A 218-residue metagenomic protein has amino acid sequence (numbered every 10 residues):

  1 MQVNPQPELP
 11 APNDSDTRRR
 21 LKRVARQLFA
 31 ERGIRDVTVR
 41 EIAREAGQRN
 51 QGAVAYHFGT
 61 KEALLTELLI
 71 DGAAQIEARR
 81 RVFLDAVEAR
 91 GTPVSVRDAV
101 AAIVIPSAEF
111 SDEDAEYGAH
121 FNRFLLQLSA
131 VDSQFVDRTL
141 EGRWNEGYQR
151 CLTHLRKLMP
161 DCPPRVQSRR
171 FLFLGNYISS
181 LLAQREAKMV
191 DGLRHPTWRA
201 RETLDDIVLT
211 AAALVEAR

Functional and structural regions predicted by a protein language model:
M1-Q2, G142-R218: C-terminal peripheral helix-coil segments that are non-catalytic and often amphipathic
Q2-G33, E41, E45, A63: Basic, helix-initiating cap at the start of DNA-binding domains
L28, R35-A63, E67, D71: Helix-turn-helix
N50, E62, S129-Q134, I178-E186 (+1 more regions): Short alpha-helix boundary/capping elements
K61, L68, G72, I76 (+5 more regions): Hydrophobic/aromatic residues within well-ordered alpha-helical segments
R81-A119, F171: Hydrophobic alpha-helical connector segments
D98-A101, E116-R123, D132-M159: Amphipathic alpha-helical packing segments from all-alpha helical-bundle domains
I103-S107, N122-S129, L174-I178, A211: Short alpha-helical scaffolding segments that buttress acidic/His motifs in well-ordered protein cores
